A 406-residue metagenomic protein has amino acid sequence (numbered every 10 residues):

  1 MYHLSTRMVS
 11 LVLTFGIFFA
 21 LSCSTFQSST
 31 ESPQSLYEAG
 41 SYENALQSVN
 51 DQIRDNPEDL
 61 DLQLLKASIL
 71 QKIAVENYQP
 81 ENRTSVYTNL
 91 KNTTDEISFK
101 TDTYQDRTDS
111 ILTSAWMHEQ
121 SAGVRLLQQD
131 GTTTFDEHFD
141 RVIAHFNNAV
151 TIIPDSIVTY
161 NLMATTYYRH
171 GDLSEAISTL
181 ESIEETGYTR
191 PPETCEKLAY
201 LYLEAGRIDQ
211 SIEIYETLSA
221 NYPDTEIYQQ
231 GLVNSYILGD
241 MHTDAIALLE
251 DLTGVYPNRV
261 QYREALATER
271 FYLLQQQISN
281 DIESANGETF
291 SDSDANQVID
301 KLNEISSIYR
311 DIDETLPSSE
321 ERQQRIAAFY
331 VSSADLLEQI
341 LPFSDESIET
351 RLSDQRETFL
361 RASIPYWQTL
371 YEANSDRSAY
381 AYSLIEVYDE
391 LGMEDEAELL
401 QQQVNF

Functional and structural regions predicted by a protein language model:
L13, S22-S121, T132, D136 (+1 more regions): N-terminal leader/linker segments that initiate helical-solenoid repeat arrays
Q27-E31, E58-E76, D102-G131, V158 (+7 more regions): Amphipathic alpha-helical repeat scaffolds of TPR domains
A39, I73, N77-P80, Q129 (+8 more regions): Structural motif corresponding to the intra-repeat A-B loop/turn of tetratricopeptide repeats
A45, R83-V86, L90, F135 (+9 more regions): Single-residue signature of alpha-solenoid repeat helices
V49, Y87-L90, T94, F139 (+9 more regions): Hydrophobic/aromatic packing residues within the alpha-helices of TPR/SEL1-like helical repeat arrays
Q52, T93-I97, A149, S182-E184 (+5 more regions): Canonical positions in the second alpha-helix
N56, T101, I153-P154, G187-Y188 (+4 more regions): A structural motif in tetratricopeptide-repeat
E283-T289, L336-P365, T369-F406: Terminal, low-structured helical/coil segments at or just beyond the last alpha-helical repeat
